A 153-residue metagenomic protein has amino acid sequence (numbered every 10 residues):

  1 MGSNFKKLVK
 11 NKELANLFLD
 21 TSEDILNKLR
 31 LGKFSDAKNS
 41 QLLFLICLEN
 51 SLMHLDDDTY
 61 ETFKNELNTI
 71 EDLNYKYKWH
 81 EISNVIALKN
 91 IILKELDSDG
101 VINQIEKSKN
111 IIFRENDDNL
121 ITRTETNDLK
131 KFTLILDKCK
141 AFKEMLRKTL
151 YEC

Functional and structural regions predicted by a protein language model:
M1-S40, Y151-E152: Charged alpha-helical initiation segments
K7, L14, L43, N50 (+1 more regions): Alpha-helical initiation/capping and key positions within long helical/coiled-coil segments
L14-I25, C47, H54, K138 (+1 more regions): Amphipathic, well-ordered alpha-helical segments in soluble domains
L31, E61, N65, C153: Inter-helical turn/loop segments and adjacent helix faces that build the functional surface of alpha-helical bundle
S40-E61: Short, hydrophobic, well-ordered secondary-structure elements
E61, N65-K138: Long, charged low-complexity segments
L134-C153: Glycine-rich, aromatic-bearing surface loops/beta-hairpins
